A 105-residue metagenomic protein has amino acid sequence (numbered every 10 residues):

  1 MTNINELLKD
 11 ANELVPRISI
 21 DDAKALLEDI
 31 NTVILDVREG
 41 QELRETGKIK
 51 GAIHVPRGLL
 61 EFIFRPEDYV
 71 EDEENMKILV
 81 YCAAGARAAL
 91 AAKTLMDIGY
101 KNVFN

Functional and structural regions predicted by a protein language model:
M1-K50: Flexible, polar/low-complexity N-terminal or interdomain linker segments that lie immediately upstream of folded
E42, L60, A86: Surface-exposed, flexible loop/turn segments at secondary-structure boundaries
K50, E61, A88: Short, flexible micro-motifs
G51-A52, V70: Helix-adjacent hinge/juxtasegments
V55: Hydrophobic residues at beta-strand termini and immediately following loops that shape nucleotide-binding pockets
G58-P66: Glycine-rich oxoanion-binding loops at beta->alpha junctions
P66-N105: Catalytic cysteine-centered active loop of the rhodanese-like fold, especially the PTP/DSP P-loop
